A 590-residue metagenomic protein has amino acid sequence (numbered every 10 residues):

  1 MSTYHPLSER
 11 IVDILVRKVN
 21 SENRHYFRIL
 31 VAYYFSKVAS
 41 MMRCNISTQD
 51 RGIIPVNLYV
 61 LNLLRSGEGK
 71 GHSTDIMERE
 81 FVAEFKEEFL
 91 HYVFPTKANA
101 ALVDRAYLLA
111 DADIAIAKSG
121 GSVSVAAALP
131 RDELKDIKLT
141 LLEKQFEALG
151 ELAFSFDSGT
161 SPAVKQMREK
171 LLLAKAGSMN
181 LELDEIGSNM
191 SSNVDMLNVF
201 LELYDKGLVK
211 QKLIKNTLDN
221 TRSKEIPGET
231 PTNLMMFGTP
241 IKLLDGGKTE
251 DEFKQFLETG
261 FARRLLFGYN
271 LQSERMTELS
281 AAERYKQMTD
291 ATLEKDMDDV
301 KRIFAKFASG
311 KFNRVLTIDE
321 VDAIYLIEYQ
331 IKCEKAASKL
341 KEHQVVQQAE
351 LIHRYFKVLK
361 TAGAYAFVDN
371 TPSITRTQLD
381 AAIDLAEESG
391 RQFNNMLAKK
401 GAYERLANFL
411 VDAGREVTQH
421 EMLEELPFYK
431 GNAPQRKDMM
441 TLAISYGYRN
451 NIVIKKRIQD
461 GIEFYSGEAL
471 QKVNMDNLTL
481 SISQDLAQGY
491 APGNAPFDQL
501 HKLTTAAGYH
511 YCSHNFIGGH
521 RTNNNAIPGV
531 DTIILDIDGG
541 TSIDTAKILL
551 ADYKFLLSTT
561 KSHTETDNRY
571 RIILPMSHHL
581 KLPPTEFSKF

Functional and structural regions predicted by a protein language model:
M1-L470: Phosphate-handling catalytic cores of nucleic-acid transaction enzymes
E68, H72-D75, T259-L271, T564-R569 (+1 more regions): Compact mixed alphabeta submodule
D75, S280-E283, N394, I548-L549 (+2 more regions): Surface-exposed beta-strand edges and their flanking turn/coil or helix-capping segments
S178, P231-T232, V530-T532, Y570: Short, surface-exposed beta-edge/turn micro-motifs
T441-I444, D544-L549, K589-F590: Short, aromatic/basic amphipathic alpha-helical patches
M475-N568, P575-T585: Signature for HUH/AEP ssDNA processing cores
